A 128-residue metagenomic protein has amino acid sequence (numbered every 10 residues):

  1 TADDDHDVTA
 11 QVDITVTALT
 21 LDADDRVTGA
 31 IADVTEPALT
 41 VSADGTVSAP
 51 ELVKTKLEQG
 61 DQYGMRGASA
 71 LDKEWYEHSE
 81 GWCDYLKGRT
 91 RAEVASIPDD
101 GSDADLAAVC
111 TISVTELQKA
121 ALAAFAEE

Functional and structural regions predicted by a protein language model:
T1-E128: Active-site- and interface-proximal helix/loop "cap" or "latch" segments in soluble metabolic and energy-transducing
